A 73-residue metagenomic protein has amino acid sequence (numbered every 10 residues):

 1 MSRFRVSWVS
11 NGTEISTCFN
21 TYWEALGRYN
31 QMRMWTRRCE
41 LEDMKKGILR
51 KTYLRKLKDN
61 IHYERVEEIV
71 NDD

Functional and structural regions predicted by a protein language model:
M1-I15, E42-D43, I48: Short aromatic-glycine-(Arg/Gly/Cys) micro-motifs in beta-strand/loop hairpins
M1-S2, N30-M34: Short, surface-exposed loop and linker segments with low hydrophobicity and enrichment for Pro/Ser/Thr
F4-V6, F19, A25, C39-L41 (+1 more regions): Hydrophobic beta-strand residues in large extracellular and virion-surface proteins
W8, S16-T17, R28, E64 (+1 more regions): Polar/charged side chains located within well-ordered beta-strands of beta-rich proteins
N11-G27, R33: A short, exposed loop/beta-hairpin motif centered on an aromatic-Gly-Thr core
R33-D73: Short, mixed-charge low-complexity intrinsically disordered segments
